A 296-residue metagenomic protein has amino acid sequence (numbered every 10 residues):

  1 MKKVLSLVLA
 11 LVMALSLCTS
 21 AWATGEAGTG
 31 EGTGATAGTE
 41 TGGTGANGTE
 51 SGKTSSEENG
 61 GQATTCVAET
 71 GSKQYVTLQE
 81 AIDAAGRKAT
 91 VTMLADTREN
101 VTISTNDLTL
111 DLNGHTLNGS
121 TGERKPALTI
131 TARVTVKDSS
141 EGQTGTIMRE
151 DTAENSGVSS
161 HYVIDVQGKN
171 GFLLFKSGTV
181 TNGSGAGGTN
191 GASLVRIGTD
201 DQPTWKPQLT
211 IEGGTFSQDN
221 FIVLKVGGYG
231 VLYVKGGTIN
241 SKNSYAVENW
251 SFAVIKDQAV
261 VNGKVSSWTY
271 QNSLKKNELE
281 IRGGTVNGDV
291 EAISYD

Functional and structural regions predicted by a protein language model:
M1-V8: Positively charged n-region of N-terminal signal peptides that target proteins for export
V8-S16: Bacterial N-terminal signal peptides
L15-T33: Sec-dependent signal peptide cleavage junction
G61-L94: Acidic Gly/Asp/Thr-rich repetitive segments characteristic of extracellular carbohydrate-active and adhesion proteins
A89-R124, F216-N220, A259, K264-S266 (+1 more regions): N-terminal extracellular ligand-recognition/capping segment immediately after the signal peptide
R98-T109, L117-S139, M148-L173, T189-T204 (+2 more regions): Extracellular beta-strand-rich solenoid/capping regions of secreted or surface-exposed proteins that bind or remodel
L110-L112, V134-S140, N170-S177, K206-G213 (+4 more regions): All-beta strand scaffolds that present successive hydrophobic residues in beta-strands
L117, E141-N155, V180-G185, F216-S217 (+3 more regions): Beta-rich extracellular carbohydrate-active architectures
